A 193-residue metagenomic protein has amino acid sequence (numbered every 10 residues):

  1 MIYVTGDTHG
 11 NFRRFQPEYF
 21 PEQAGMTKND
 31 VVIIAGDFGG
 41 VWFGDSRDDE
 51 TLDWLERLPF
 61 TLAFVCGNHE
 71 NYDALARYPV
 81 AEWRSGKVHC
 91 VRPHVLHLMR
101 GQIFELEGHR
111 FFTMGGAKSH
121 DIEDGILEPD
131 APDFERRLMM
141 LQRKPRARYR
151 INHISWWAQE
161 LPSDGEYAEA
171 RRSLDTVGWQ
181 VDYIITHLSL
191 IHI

Functional and structural regions predicted by a protein language model:
M1-Y3: Extreme N-terminal starter segment of soluble prokaryotic enzymes
T5, G10-L106: Core catalytic region of metal-dependent phosphoesterases/phosphodiesterases, especially metallo-beta-lactamase-like
R13, H192-I193: Low-complexity, intrinsically disordered or weakly predicted helical/coil tracts enriched in serine/threonine
E18-Q23, R172-S173, I193: A generic secondary-structure signal
E107-I191: Active-site-proximal loop/helix segment associated with metal-binding centers of metalloenzymes
